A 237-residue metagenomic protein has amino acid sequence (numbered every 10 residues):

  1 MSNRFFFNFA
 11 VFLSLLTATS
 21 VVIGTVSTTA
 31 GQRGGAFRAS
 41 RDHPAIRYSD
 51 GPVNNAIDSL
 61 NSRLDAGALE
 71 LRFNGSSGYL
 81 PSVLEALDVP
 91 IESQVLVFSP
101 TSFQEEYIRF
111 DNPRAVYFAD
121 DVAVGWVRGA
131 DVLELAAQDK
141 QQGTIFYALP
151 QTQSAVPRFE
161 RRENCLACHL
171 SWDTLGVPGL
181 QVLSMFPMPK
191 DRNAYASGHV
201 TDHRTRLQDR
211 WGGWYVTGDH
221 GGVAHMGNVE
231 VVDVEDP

Functional and structural regions predicted by a protein language model:
M1, E105, K190-D191: Charge-rich, low-complexity amphipathic helices in intrinsically disordered tails/linkers adjacent to domains
M1-N8: N-terminal secretory signal peptides that target proteins for export/translocation
A10-G24: Bacterial N-terminal signal peptides
V22-Q32: Signal peptide processing junction and immediate N-terminal pro/mature segment of secreted/exported proteins
T25, S102-F103, P187, E235: A sequence-level detector of short, solvent-exposed, charge-rich linear segments
G31-E105, P113-F118, V122-G125, V132-E134 (+2 more regions): Conserved small-residue
G31-Q32, V116-A119, G125-P237: Sequence context surrounding c-type heme c attachment/ligation sites in exported
I108-F110, Y147: Short, conserved acidic/polar surface loops in the N-terminal third of protein domains
